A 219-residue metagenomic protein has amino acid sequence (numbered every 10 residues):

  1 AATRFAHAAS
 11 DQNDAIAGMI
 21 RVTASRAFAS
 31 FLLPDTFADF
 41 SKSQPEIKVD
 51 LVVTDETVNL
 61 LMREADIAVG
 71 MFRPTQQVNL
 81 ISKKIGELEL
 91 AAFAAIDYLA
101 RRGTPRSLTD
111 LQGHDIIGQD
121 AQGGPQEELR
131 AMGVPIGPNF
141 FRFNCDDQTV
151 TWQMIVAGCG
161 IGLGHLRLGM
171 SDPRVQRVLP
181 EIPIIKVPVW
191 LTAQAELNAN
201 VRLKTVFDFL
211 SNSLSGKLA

Functional and structural regions predicted by a protein language model:
A1-N13: Alpha-helical linker/hinge and terminal dimerization helices associated with HTH transcriptional regulators
T3, R26, S30-K42, I96 (+1 more regions): Amphipathic alpha-helical segments that line or abut small-molecule/effector binding pockets and mediate allosteric
A17-Q77: Central regulatory/effector-binding core of bacterial HTH transcription factors
R21-T23, A68, I117, G162 (+1 more regions): Short, well-ordered beta-strand segments
R26, L168, A193-E196: Short loop or secondary-structure boundary microenvironments that flank and position key functional residues
L32-D35, R63, L80, G103 (+2 more regions): Generic recognition of short, well-ordered alpha-helical segments
L60-M62, P74-V189, G216-A219: C-terminal regulatory
E181-A219: A late-sequence structural motif
